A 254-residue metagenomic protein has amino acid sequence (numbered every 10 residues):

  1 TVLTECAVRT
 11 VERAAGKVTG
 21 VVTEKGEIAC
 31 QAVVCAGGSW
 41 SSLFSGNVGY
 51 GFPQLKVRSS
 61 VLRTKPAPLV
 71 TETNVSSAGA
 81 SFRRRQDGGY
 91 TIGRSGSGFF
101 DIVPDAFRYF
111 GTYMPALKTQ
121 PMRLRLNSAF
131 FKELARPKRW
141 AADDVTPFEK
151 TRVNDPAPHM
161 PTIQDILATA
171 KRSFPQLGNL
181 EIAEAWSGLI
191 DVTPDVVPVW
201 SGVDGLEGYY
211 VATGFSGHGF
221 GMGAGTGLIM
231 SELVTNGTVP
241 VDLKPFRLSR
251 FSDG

Functional and structural regions predicted by a protein language model:
T1, V18-G20, V145-D155, E207-F215: Helix-loop-beta segment of a Rossmann-like dinucleotide-binding subdomain
T1-V8: A conserved beta-strand/loop element that lines the FAD pocket in flavoprotein oxidoreductases
C6, G38-S39, A224: Alpha-helix N-cap/helix-start capping motif
R9-E12, A183, S201: Conserved positions in beta-strands of structured domains
T10-P137, E149-M160, D165-S173, L177: Flavin-dependent oxidoreductases
E12-T19, V192-V196, L206: A short, glycine/Asx- and small/polar-enriched loop/turn that sits immediately N-terminal to a beta-strand
L180-G188: Short catalytic/ligand-gating loop segments at beta-alpha or beta-beta junctions within enzyme catalytic domains
W186, D195-G254: C-terminal lid/capping helical subdomain adjacent to the catalytic/cofactor pocket in oxidative enzymes
